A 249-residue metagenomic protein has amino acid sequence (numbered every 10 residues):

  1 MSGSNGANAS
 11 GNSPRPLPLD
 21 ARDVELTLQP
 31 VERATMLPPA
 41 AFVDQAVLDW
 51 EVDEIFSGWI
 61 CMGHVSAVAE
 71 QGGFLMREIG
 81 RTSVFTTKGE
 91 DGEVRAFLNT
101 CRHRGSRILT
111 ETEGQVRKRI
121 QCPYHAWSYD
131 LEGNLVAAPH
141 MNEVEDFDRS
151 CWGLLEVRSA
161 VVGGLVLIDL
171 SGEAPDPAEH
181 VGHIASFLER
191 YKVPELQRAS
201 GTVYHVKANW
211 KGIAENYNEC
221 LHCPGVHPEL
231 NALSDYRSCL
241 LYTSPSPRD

Functional and structural regions predicted by a protein language model:
S2-T112, V157-A160: N-terminal pre-ligand scaffold of iron-sulfur
V52, W127, R149-C151, V157-A160 (+3 more regions): A general structural signal for short secondary-structure junctions and capping/turn motifs
I60-C61, V193, H222-H227: Intrinsically disordered or highly flexible coil/loop and linker segments, enriched in small and charged/polar residues
V68-G172, A178-F187: Rieske [2Fe-2S] iron-sulfur-binding domain
G172-A174, A178-K207, I213-E215: Alpha/beta-hydrolase-fold enzymes
R198-L240: A conserved active-site cap/scaffold subdomain adjacent to cofactor or substrate pockets
Y242-D249: Conserved small/polar residues in nucleotide/adenosyl-binding loops
